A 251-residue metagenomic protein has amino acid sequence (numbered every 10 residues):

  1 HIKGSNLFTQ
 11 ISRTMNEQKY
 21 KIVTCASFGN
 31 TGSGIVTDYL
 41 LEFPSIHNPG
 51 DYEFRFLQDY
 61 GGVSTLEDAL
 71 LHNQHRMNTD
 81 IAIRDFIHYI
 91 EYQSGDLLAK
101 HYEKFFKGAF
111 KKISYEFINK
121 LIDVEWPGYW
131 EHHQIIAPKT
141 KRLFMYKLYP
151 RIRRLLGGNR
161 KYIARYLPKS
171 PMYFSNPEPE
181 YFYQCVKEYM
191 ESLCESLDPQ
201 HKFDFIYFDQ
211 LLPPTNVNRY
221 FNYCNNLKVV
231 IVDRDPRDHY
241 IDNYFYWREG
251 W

Functional and structural regions predicted by a protein language model:
F8-Y181: PAPS-dependent sulfotransferase catalytic core
T24, D123-W251: PAPS-dependent sulfotransferase catalytic domain
